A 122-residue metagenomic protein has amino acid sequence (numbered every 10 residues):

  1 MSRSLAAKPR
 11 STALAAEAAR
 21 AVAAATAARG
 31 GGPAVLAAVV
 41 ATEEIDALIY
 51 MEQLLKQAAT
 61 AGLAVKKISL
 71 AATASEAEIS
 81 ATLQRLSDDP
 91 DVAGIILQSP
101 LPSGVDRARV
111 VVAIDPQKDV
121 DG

Functional and structural regions predicted by a protein language model:
M1-A41: Charged, compositionally biased N-terminal leader segments and the immediate start of the first structured element
S2-K8, T12, T26, G94-G122: Anion-binding alpha/beta catalytic cores of soluble intermediary-metabolism enzymes, centered on
A13, L70, E78-A81: Positively charged, polar, low-complexity stretches
A34, E52-A59, Q84: Amphipathic alpha-helical assembly/interaction segments
L36, A58-A72: Short beta-strand elements in bilobed, periplasmic/extracellular small-molecule ligand-binding domains
V40-E43, L70-A72, S99-P102: Short, ordered loop/turn segments at secondary-structure junctions
V40-K56: Glycine-rich phosphate/diphosphate-binding loop of Rossmann-like nucleotide-binding domains
E78-P90: Short, well-structured alpha-helical segments in soluble
